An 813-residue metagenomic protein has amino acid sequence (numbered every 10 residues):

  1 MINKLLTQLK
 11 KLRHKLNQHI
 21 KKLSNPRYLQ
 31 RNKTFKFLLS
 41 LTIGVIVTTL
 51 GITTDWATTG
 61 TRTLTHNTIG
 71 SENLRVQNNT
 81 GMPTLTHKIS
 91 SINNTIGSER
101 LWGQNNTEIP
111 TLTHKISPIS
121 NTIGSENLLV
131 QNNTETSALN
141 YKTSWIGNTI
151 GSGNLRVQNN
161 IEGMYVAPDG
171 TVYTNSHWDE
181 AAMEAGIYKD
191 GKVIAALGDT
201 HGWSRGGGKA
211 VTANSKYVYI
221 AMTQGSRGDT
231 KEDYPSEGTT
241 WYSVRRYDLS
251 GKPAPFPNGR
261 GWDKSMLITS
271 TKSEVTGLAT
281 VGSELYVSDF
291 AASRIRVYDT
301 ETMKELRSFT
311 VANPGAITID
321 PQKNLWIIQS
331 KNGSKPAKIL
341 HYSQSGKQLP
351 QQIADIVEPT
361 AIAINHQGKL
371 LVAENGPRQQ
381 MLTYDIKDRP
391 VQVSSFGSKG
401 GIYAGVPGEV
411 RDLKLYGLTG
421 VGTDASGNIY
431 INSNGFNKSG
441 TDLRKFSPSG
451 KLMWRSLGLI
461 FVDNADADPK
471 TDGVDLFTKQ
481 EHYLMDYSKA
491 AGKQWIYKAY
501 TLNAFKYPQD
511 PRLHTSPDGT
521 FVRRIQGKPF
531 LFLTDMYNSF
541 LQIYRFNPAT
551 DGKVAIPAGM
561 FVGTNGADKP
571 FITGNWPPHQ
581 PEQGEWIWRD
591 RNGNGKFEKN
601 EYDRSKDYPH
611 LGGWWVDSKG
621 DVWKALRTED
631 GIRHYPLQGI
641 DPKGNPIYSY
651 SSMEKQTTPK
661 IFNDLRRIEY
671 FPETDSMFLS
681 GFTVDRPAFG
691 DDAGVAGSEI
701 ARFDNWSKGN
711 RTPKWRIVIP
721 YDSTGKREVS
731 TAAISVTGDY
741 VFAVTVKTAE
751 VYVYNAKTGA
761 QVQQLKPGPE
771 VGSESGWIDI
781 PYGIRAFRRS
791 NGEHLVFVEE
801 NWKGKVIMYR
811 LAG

Functional and structural regions predicted by a protein language model:
K142-N154, I194-W203, G251-T271, V391-K414 (+6 more regions): Surface-exposed loop and turn segments in beta-propeller and other repeat-based domains that flank or scaffold
G151-A182, R666: Beta-strand-rich domains and repeat architectures in extracellular enzymes and scaffolds, especially beta-propellers
N159-G163, S204-T212, S273-L278, N313-I319 (+9 more regions): Repeated scaffold domains used in trafficking and secretory/extracellular systems, primarily beta-propellers
V166-D169, A213-S215, T280-G282, I319-Q322 (+8 more regions): Residue-level detector of Asp-centered blade-edge/turn motifs that repeat once per structural unit in beta-propeller
T171-Y173, V218-I220, L285-V287, L325-I327 (+8 more regions): Conserved beta-propeller blade signature
W178-A182, Q224-T230, A292-S293, K331-K335 (+8 more regions): Short glycine/acidic-enriched loop and turn motifs that connect beta-strands
Y188-K192, D248-K252, D299-M303, Y342-K347 (+8 more regions): Short loop/turn segments that connect beta-strands within beta-propeller blades
W777-G813: Blade-level signature of beta-propeller repeat domains, shared across WD40, Kelch, NHL, RCC1 and BNR/Asp-box propellers
